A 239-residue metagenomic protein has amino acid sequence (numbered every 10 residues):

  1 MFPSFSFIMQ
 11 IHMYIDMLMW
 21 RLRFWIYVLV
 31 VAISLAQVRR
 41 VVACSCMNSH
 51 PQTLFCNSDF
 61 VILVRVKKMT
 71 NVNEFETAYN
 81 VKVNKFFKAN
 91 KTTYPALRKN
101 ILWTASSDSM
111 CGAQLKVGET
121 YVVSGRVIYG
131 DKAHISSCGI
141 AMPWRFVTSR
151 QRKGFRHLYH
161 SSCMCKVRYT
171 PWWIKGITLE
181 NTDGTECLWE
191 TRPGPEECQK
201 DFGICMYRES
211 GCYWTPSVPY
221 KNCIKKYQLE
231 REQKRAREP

Functional and structural regions predicted by a protein language model:
F2-P239: Transition segments tied to proteolytic processing and entry into folded domains
